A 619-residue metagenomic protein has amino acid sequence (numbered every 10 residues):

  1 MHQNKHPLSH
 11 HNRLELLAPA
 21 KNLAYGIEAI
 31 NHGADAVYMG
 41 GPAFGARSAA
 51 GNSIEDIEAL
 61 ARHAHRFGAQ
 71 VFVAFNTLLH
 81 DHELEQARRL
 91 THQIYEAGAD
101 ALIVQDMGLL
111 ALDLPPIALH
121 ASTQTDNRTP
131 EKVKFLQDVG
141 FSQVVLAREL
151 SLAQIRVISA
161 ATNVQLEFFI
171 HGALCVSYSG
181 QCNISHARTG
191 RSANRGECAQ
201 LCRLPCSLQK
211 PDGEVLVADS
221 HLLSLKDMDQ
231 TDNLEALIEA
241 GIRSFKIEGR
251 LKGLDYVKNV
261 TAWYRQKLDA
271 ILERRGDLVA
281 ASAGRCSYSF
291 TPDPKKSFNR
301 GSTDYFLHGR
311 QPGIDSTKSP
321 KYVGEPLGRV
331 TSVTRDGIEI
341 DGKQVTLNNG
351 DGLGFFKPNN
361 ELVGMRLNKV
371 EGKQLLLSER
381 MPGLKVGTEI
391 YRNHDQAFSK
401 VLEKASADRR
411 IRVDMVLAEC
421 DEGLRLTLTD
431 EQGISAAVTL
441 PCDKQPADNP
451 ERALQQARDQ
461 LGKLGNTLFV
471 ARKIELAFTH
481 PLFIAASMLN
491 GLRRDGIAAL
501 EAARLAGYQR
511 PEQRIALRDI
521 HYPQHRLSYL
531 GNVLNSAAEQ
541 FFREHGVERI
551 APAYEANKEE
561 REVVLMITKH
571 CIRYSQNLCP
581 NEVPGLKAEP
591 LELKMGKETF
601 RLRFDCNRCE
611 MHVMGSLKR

Functional and structural regions predicted by a protein language model:
M1-H32, A36-M39, A43-A46, D56 (+5 more regions): Surface-exposed amphipathic alpha-helical tracts and adjacent flexible/coil segments at the periphery of soluble enzymes
A49-S53: An active-site metal/cofactor-coordinating segment within enzyme catalytic domains
G108-P115: Short active-site loop/helix that positions an aromatic residue
R128-K132: Short, glycine/polar-rich helix-capping loops at beta-to-alpha or helix-loop-helix junctions that flank or form
